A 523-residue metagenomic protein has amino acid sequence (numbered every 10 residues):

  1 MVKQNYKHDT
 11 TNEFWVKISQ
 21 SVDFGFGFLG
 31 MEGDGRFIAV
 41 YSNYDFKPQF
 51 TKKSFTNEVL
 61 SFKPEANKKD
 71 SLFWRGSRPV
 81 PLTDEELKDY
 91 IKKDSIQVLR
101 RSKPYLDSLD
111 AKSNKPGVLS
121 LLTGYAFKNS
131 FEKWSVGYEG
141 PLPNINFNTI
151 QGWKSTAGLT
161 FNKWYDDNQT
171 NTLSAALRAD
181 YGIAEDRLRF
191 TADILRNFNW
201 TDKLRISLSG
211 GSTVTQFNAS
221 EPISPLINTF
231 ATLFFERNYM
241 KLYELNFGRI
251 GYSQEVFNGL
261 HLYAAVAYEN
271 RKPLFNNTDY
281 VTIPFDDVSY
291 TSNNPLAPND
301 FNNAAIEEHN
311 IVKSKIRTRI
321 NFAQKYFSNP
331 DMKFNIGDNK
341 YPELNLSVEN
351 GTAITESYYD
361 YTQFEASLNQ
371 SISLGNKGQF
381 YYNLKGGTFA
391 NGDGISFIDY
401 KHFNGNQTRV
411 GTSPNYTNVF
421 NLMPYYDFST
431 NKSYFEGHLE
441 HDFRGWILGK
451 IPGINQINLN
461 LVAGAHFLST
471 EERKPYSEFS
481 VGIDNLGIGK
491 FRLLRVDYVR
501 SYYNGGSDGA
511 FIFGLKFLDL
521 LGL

Functional and structural regions predicted by a protein language model:
M1-V59: Gly/Pro-enriched, hydrophobic low-complexity segments that function as extracytoplasmic propeptides/linkers
E32-G33, R189-A192, A219-S224, L274-V281 (+5 more regions): Outer-membrane beta-barrel translocator domains and adjoining extracellular loop/strand segments of Gram-negative
D70-W153, G158, N218-L374, V462-G464: Transmembrane beta-strand segments of outer-membrane beta-barrel domains in Gram-negative and organellar OMPs
V136-F147, K163, T170-I194, I206-L208 (+5 more regions): Transmembrane beta-strand segments that form the barrel wall of outer-membrane beta-barrel proteins
Q151-S155, D186-F190, E244-G248, E308-S314 (+5 more regions): Residues that define the transmembrane beta-barrel architecture of outer-membrane proteins
Y165-L173, W200-I206, G259-L262, K272-P273 (+5 more regions): Repeated loop/turn-to-beta-strand initiation elements of outer-membrane beta-barrel proteins
R205-L226, F230-Y243, N302-A304, I336-K450: C-terminal outer-membrane beta-barrel translocator/porin domains of Gram-negative envelope proteins and their
K315-I320, G437, G509-L523: Outer-membrane beta-barrel "beta-signal"
